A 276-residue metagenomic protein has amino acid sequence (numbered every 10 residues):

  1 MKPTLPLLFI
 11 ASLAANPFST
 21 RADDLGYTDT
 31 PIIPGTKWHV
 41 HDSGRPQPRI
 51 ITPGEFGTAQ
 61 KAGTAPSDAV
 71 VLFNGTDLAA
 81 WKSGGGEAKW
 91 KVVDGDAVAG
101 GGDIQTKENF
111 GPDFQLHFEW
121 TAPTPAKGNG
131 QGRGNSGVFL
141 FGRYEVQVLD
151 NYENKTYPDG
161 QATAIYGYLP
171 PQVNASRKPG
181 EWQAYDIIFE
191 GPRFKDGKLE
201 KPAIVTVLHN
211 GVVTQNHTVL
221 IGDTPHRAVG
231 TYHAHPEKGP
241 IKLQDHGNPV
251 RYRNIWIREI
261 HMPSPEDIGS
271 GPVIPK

Functional and structural regions predicted by a protein language model:
M1-T4: Positively charged n-region of N-terminal signal peptides that target proteins for export
P6-N16: Bacterial N-terminal signal peptides
T20-K276: Carbohydrate-interacting regions of secretory-pathway proteins
